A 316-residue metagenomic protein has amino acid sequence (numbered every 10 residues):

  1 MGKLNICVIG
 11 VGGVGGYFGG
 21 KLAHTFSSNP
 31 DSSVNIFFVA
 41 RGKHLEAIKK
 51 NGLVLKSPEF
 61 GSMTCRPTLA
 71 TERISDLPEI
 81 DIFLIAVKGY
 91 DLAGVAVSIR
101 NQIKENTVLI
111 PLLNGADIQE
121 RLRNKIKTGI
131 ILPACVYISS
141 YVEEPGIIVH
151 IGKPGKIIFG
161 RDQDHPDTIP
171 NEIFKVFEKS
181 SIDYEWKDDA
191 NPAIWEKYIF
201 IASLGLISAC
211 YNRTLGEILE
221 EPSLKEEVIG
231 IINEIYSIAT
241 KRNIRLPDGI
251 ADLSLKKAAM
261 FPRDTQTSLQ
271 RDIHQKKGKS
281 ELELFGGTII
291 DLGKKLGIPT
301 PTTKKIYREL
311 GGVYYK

Functional and structural regions predicted by a protein language model:
M1-G61: NAD(P)+-binding Rossmann beta1-loop-alpha1 motif at the extreme N-terminus of oxidoreductases
G2-N5, V34, E178-K179, E226-K316: NAD(P)-dependent Rossmann-like dehydrogenase/reductase catalytic/cofactor-binding core
C7, N35-F37, I110, I158 (+1 more regions): A structural signal for isolated positions on well-ordered beta-strands in alpha/beta enzyme cores
A40, E59, E72-I74, L113 (+4 more regions): Residues at the C-termini of beta-strands that transition into short coil/loop
H44-A47, Q119-E120, D167: Short, charged/polar "capping" segments at the starts of alpha-helices and the immediately preceding loops
S62-I147: Rossmann-like NAD(P)(H) cofactor-binding subdomain of soluble oxidoreductases
N101-Q102, K125-I130, P145-K197, A202-D248: Internal alpha-helical scaffold of NAD(P)-dependent oxidoreductase catalytic cores
